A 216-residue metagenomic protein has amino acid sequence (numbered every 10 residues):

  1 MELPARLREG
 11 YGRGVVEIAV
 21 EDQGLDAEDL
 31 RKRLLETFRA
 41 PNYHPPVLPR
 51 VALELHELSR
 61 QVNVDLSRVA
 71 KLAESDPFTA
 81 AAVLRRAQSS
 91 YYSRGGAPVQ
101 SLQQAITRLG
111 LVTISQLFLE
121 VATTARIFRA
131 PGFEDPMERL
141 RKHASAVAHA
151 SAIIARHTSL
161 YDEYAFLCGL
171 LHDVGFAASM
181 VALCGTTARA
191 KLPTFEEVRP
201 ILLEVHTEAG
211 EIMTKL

Functional and structural regions predicted by a protein language model:
E2-T186, K191-L216: Conserved alpha-helical "signature site" that marks functionally important helical segments or helix/loop junctions
